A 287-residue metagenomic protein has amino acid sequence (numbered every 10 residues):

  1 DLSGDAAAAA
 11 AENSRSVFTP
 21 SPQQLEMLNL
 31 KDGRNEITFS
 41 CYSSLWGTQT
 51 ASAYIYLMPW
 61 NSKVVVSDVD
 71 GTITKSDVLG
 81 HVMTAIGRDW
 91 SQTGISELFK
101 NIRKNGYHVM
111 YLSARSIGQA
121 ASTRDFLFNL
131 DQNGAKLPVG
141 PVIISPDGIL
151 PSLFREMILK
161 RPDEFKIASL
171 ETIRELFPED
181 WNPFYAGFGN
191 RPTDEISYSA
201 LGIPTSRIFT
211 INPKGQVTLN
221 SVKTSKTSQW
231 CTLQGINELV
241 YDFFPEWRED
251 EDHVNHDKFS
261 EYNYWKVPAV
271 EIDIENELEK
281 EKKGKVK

Functional and structural regions predicted by a protein language model:
D1-Y54, E261, V267-K287: Intrinsically disordered, serine/threonine/proline
R15, E26-M27, T72-I73, A168-S169: A broad, low-specificity signal for short, low-complexity segments enriched in glycine/proline and polar/charged
T19-P22, K31, N35-G87, S91-N101: Peripheral membrane interaction modules
S67, V78-T93, E97-K100, N105-H108 (+1 more regions): C-terminal cap/substrate-recognition subdomain and adjoining C-terminal extension of metal-dependent phosphatase-like
T72-I73, L112-A114: Ser/Thr-glycine-rich phosphate-binding loops at phosphate-binding pockets of nucleotides, nucleotide cofactors
